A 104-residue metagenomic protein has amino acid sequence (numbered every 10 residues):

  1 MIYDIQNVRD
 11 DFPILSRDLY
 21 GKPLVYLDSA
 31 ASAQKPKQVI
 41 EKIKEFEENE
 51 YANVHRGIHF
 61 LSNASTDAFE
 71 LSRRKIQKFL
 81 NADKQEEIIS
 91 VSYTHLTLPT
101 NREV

Functional and structural regions predicted by a protein language model:
M1-L96: Pyridoxal 5′-phosphate
H95-V104: Single conserved hydrophobic/aromatic residue that forms the stacking wall/gate of nucleotide- or nucleobase-binding
